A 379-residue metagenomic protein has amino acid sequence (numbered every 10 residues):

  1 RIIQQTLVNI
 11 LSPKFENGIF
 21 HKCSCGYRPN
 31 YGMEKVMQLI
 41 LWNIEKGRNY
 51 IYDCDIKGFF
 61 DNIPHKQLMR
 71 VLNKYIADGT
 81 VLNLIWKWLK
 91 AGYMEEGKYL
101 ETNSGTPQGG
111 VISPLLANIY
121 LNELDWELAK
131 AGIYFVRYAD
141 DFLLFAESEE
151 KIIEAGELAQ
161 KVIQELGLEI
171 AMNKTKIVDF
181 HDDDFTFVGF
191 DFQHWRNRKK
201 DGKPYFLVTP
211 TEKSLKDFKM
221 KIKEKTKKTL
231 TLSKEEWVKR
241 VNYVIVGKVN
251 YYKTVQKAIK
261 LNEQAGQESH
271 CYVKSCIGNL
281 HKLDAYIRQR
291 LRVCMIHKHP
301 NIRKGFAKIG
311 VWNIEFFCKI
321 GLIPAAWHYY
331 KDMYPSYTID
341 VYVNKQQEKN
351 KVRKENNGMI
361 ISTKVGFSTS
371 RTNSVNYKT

Functional and structural regions predicted by a protein language model:
R1-T379: Non-catalytic terminal/accessory segments
